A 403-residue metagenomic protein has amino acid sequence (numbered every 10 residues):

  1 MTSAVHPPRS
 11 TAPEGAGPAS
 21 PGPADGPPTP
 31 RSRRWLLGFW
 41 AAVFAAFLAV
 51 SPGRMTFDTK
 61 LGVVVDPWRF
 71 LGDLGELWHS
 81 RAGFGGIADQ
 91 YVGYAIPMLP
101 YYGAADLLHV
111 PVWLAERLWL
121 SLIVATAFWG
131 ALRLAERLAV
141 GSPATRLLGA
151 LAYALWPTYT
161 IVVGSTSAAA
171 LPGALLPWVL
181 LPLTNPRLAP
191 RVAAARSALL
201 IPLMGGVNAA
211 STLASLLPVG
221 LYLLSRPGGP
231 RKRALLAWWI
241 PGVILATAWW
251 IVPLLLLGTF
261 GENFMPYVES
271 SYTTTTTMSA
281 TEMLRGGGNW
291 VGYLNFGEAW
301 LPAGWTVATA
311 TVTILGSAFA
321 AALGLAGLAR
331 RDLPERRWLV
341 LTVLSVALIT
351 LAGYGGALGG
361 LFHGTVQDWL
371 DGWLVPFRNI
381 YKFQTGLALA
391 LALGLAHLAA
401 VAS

Functional and structural regions predicted by a protein language model:
M1-S51, W129, R336-L339: Start-transfer (signal-anchor) and selected internal transmembrane alpha helices of multi-pass inner/ER membrane
R31-P67, P241-L257: Transmembrane signal-anchor helices characteristic of membrane glycosylation enzymes that use polyprenol
V43-F128, L151, W156-A174, L284-N289 (+3 more regions): Membrane-interface coil-to-helix junctions
L71, V124-L138, S142-P227, L235-L254: Membrane-embedded helix bundles of polyisoprenyl
G75-A82, V92, W239-L328, I380: Periplasmic/ER-lumenal interhelical loops and adjacent helix-loop junctions in multi-pass membrane proteins
G93-M98, L108, L114-A131, A308-L325 (+1 more regions): Hydrophobic alpha-helical transmembrane segments
W129-L134, P177-N185, V219-P227, L235 (+4 more regions): Transmembrane alpha-helices and membrane-interface helical segments of multi-pass integral membrane enzymes
V162-A170, V340-G394, A400: Membrane-helix boundary/interfacial segments in multi-pass membrane proteins
